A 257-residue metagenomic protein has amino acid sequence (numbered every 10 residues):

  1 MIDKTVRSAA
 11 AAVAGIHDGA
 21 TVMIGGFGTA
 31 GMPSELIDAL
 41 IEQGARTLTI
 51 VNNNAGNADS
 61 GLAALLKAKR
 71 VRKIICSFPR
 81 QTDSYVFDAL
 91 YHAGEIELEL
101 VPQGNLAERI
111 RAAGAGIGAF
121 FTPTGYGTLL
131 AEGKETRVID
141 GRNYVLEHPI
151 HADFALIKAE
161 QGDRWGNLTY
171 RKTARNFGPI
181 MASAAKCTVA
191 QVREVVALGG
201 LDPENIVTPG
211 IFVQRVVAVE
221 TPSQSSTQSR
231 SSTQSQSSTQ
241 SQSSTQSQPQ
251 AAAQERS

Functional and structural regions predicted by a protein language model:
M1-R230, Q248-S257: Conserved alpha/beta enzyme-core scaffold
T227, S231-S247: Short, low-complexity S/T/E/D/G/P-rich linear segments that nucleate or cap local secondary structure
